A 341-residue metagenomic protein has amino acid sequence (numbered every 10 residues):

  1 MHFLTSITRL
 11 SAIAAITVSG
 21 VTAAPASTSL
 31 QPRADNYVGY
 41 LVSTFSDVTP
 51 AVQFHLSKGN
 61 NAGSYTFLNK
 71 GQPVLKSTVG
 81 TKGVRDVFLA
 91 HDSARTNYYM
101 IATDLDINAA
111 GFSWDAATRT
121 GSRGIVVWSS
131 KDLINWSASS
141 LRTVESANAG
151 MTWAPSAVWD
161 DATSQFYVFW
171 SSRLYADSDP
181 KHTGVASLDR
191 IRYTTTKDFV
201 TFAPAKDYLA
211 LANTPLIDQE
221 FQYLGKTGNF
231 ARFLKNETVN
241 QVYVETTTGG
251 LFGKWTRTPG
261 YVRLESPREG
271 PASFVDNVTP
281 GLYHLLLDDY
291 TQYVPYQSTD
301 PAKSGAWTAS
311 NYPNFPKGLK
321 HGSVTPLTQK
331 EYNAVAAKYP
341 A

Functional and structural regions predicted by a protein language model:
M1-R33: Fungal secretory targeting signals
S27-A341: Carbohydrate-active catalytic/glycan-binding domains of CAZyme proteins, especially the secreted or lumenal ectodomains
